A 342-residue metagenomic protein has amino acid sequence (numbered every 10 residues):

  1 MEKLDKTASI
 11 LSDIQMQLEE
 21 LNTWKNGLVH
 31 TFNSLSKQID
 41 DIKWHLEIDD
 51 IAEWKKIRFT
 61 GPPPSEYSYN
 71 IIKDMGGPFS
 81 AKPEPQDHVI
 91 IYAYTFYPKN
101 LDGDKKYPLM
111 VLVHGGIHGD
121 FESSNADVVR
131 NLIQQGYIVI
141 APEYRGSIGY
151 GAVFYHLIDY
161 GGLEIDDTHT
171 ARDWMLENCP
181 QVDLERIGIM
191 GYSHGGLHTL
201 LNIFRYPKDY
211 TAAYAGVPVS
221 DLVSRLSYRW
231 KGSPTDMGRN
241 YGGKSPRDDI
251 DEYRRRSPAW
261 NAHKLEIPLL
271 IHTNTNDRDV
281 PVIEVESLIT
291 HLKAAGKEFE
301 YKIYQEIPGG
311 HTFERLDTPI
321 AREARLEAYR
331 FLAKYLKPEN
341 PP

Functional and structural regions predicted by a protein language model:
M1-P63, P342: N-terminal targeting or regulatory segments adjacent to alpha/beta-hydrolase or S9 domains
K3, I10-L11, K25, F32 (+13 more regions): Generic alpha-helical hydrophobic packing signal
D13-Q15, L112, L270, G309: Intrinsically disordered, low-complexity regions enriched for glutamine and histidine
E19-K25, N33-K37, K73-P78, V153 (+2 more regions): Generic detector of short, locally flexible boundary/turn motifs and exposed helical patches
K43, S124-V128, T199-L200, L316: Short beta-alpha junctions and helix-cap segments that line functional grooves
E47, G76, G136, G296 (+1 more regions): Short, flexible coil/linker elements and helix-boundary hinge sites characteristic of intrinsically disordered
I51-E185, M190-Y192, S227-Y228, G309: Cap/lid segment of the alpha/beta-hydrolase catalytic domain
Y144-P342: Active-site-proximal cap/loop segments of hydrolase catalytic domains
